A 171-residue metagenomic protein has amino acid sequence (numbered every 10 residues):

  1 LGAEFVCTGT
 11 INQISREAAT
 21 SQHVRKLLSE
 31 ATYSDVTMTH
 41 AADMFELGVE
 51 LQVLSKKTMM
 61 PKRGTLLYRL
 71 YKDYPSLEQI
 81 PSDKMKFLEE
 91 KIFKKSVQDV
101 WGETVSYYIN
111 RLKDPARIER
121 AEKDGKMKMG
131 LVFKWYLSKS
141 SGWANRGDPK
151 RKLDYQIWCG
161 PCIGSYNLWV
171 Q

Functional and structural regions predicted by a protein language model:
L1-Q22: Glycine-rich phosphate-binding active-site loops on the catalytic face of alpha/beta enzymes
Q13-I14, S29, E46: Generic, ordered loop/turn and secondary-structure boundary motif
R25-T39: Acidic, Ser/Thr-rich peripheral helices and adjacent loops at domain boundaries
A41-D43: Active-site- or binding-pocket-proximal scaffold segments within functional domains
F45-Q171: C-terminal extensions of enzymes
